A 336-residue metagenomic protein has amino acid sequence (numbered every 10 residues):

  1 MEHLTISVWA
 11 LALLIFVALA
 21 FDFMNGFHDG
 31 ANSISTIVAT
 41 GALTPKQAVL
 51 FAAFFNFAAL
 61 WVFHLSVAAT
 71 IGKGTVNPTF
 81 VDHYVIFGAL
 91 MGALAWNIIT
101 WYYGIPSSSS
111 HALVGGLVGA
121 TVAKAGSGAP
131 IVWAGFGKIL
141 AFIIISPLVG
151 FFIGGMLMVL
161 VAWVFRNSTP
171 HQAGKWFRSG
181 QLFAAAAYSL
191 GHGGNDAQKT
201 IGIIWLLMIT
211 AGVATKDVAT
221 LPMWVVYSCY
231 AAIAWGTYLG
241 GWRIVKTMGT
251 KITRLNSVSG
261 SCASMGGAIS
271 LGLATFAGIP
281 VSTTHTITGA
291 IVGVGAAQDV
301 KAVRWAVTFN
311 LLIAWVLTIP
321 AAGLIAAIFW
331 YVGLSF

Functional and structural regions predicted by a protein language model:
M1-F336: Multi-pass alpha-helical transmembrane bundle typical of ion/small-solute transporters and intramembrane aspartyl
